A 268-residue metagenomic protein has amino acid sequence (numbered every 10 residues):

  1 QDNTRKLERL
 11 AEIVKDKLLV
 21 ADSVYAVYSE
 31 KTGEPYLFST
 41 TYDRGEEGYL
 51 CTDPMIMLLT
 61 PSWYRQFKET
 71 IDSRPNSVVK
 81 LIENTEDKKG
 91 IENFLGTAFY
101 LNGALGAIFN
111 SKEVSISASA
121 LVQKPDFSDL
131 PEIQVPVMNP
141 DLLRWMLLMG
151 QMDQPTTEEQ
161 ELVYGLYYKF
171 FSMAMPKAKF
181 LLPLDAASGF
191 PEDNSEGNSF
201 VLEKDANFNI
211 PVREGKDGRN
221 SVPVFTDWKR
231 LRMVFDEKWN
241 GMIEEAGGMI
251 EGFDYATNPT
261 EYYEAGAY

Functional and structural regions predicted by a protein language model:
Q1-Y268: An interfacial alpha-helical scaffold signature
